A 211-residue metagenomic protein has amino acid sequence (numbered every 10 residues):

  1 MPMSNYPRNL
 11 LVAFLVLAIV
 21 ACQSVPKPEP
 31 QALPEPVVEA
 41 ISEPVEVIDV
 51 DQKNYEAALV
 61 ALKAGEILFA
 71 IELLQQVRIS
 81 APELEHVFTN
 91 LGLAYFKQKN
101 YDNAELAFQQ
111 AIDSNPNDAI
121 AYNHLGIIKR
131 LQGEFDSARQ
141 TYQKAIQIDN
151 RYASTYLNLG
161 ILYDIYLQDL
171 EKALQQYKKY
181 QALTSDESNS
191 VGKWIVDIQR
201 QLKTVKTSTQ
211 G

Functional and structural regions predicted by a protein language model:
A18-A21: C-terminal motif of bacterial Sec signal peptides marking the signal peptidase cleavage site
P26-I41, L162-G211: Terminal, low-structured helical/coil segments at or just beyond the last alpha-helical repeat
V47-L84, L93, K97: Alpha-helical segment of the N-proximal tetratricopeptide repeat
D51, E85-H86, A119-I120, A153-S154 (+1 more regions): Helix-start (N-cap) detector for alpha-helical repeat units in TPR-like alpha-solenoids, especially tetratricopeptide
L62, T89, F96, N123 (+2 more regions): Position-specific recognition of the canonical hydrophobic site in helix A of tetratricopeptide repeat
A64-L73, K97-Q110, L131-K144, Y166-K179 (+1 more regions): Structural signature of tandem alpha-helical TPR/SEL1-like repeats, specifically the intra-repeat loop/turn
S80, D113-S114, I148, A182-T184: Structural marker of alpha-solenoid helical repeat scaffolds
N90, H124, N158, K193-W194: Canonical tetratricopeptide repeat
